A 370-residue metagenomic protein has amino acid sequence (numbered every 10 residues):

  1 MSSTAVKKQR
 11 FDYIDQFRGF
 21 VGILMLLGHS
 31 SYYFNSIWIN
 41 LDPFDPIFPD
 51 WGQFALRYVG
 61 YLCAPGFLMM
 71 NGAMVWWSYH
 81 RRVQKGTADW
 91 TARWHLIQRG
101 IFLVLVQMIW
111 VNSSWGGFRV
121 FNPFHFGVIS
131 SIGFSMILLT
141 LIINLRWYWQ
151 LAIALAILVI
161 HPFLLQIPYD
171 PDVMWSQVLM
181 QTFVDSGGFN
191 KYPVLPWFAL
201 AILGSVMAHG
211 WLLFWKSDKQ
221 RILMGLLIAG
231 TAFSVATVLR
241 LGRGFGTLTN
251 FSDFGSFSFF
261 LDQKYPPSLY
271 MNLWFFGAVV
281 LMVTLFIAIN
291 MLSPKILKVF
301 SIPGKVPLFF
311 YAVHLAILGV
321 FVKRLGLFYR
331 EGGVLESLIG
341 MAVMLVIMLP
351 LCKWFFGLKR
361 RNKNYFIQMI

Functional and structural regions predicted by a protein language model:
M1-I370: Alpha-helical transmembrane segments and their immediate juxtamembrane cytosolic regions
